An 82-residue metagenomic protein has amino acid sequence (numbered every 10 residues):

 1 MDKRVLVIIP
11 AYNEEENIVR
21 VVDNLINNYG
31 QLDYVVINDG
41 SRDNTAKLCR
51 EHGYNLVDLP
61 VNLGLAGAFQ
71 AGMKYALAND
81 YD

Functional and structural regions predicted by a protein language model:
M1-D2, Y29: Short, flexible coil/linker segments at domain boundaries that flank nucleotide/cofactor-interacting
R4-L6, D33: Cell-envelope/extracellular polymer assembly enzymes that use nucleotide-activated donors
A11, I37-D39, L59: Conserved sequence signature across two-component system core domains
N13-N28: Short, well-formed alpha-helical segments that are part of the catalytic scaffolds of diverse glycosyltransferases
E15-E16, D43, A66: Loop/helix-junction capping segments adjacent to catalytic residues or to phosphate/diphosphate-binding pockets
Y29, N79-D80: A structural signal for short coil/turn segments at secondary-structure junctions
N38-A46: A conserved acidic beta->alpha catalytic loop
A46-N79: Conserved donor nucleotide-binding strand/loop of the catalytic core
